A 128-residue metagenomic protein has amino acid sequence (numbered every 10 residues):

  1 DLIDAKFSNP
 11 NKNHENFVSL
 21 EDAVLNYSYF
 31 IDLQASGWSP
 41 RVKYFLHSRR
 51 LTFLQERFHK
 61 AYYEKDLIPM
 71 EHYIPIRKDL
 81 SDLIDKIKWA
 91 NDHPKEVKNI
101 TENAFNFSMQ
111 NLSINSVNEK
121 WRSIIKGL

Functional and structural regions predicted by a protein language model:
D1-L20: Catalytic donor nucleotide-activated moiety binding site of glycosyltransferases and closely related
D22-L128: Catalytic binding pocket for nucleotide-activated donors in carbohydrate/polymer assembly enzymes
